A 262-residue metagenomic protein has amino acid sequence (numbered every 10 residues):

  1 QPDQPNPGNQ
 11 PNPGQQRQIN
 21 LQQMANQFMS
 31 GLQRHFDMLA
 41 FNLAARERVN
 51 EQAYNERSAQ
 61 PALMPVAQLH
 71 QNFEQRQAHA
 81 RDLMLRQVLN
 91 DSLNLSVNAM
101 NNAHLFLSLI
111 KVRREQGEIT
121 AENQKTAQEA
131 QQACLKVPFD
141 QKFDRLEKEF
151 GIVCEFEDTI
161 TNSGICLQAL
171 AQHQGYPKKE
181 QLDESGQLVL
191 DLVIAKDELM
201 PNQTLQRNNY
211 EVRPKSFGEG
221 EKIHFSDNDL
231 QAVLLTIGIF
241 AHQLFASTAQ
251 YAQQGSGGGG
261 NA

Functional and structural regions predicted by a protein language model:
Q1-G117, E147-D158, I165, L182-A262: Extended intrinsically disordered or low-complexity regions, especially N/C-terminal cytosolic tails and loops, rather
M84, V88, N123-Q128: Hydrophobic alpha-helical segments of membrane proteins, primarily the transmembrane helices and their short helical
A127-G175: A contiguous pocket-lining binding segment that forms or flanks enzyme active sites
